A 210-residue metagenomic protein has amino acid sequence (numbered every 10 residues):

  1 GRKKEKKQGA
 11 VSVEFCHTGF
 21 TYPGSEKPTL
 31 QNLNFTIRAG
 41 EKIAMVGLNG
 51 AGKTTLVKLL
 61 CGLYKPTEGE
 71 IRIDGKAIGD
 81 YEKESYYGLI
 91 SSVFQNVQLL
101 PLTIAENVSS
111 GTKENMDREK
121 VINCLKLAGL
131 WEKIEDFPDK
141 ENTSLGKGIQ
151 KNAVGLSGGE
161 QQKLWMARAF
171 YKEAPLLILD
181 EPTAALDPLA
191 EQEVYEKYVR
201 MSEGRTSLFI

Functional and structural regions predicted by a protein language model:
G1-K4: Transmembrane helical bundles of ABC transporter permease domains
K6-I210: ABC-type nucleotide-binding domain
